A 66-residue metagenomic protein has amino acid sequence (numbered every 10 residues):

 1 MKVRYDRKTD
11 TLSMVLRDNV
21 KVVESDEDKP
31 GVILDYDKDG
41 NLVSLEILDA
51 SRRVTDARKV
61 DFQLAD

Functional and structural regions predicted by a protein language model:
M1-D66: Small, basic N-terminal interaction modules of short regulatory proteins
